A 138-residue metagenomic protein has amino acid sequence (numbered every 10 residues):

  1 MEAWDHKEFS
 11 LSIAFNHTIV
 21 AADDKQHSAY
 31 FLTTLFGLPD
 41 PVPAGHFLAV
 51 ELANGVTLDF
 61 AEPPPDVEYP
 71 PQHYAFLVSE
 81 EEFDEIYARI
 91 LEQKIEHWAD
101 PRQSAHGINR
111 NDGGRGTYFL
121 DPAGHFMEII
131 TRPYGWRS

Functional and structural regions predicted by a protein language model:
M1-Q26, H73-Y74, P133-S138: N-terminal beta-strand motif that seeds the catalytic metal site of vicinal oxygen chelate
S12, I19-L58, P63-P64: Core segments of cupin and vicinal oxygen chelate
S12-A14, V67-P71, R110-N111: Short glycine-enriched loop/turn motifs at secondary-structure junctions
N16, H46, N54-V56, P70-Y74 (+1 more regions): A generic structural signal for short beta-strands and their flanking turns/coil linkers
K25-Q26, A75-F126, Y134-W136: Vicinal oxygen chelate
N54-T57, P65-E68, S79-D84: Short, charged/polar surface micro-motifs in flexible loops or helix N-caps
E62-V67, Y134: A short, sequence-level motif marking secondary-structure junctions
